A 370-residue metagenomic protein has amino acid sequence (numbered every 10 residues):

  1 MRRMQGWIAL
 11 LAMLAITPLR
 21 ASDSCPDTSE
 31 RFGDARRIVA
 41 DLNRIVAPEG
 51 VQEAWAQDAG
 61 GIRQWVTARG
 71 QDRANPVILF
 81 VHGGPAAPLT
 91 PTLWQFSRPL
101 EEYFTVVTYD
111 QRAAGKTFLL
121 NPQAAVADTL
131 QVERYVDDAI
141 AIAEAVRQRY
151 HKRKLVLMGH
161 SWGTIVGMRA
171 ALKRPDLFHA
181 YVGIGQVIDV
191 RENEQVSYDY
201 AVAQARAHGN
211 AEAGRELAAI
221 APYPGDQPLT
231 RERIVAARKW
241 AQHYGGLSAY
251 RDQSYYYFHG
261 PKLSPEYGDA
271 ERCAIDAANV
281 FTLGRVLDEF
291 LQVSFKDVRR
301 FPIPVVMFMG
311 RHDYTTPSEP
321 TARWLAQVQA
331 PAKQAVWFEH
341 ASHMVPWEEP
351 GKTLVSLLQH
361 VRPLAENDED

Functional and structural regions predicted by a protein language model:
N75-P76, G84-W94, Y103, G115: Short substrate-entry loop that stabilizes the transition state in hydrolases
E101-L119: Conserved alpha/beta-hydrolase
E133-K154: Conserved acidic catalytic loop of the alpha/beta-hydrolase fold
K173-G225: A catalytic-pocket lid/entrance helix-loop region that shapes and gates access to the active site across common
V202-Q204, H208-K296, I303: Alpha/beta-hydrolase
F301, M307-M309, D313: Short beta-strand/loop motif that positions the catalytic acidic residue of the alpha/beta-hydrolase fold
Y314-P320: Conserved alpha/beta-hydrolase "acid-adjacent" motif
A341-L354: Catalytic histidine-centered segment of alpha/beta-hydrolase-like enzymes
